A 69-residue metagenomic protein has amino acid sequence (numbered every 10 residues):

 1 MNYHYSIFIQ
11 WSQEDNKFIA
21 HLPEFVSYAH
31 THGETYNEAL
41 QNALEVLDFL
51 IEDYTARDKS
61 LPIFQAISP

Functional and structural regions predicted by a protein language model:
M1-S6, N37, Q41-P69: Short, charged, surface-exposed hinge/linker loops at domain edges that act as mobile lids or interdomain connectors
Y5-E14, G33: DNA-contacting interfaces and partner/effector-binding or oligomerization modules in DNA-centric proteins
Q10-V26: Short aromatic-glycine-(Arg/Gly/Cys) micro-motifs in beta-strand/loop hairpins
K17, T31, Q65: Active-site-proximal flexible loops/turns
S27-E38: A short, exposed loop/beta-hairpin motif centered on an aromatic-Gly-Thr core
